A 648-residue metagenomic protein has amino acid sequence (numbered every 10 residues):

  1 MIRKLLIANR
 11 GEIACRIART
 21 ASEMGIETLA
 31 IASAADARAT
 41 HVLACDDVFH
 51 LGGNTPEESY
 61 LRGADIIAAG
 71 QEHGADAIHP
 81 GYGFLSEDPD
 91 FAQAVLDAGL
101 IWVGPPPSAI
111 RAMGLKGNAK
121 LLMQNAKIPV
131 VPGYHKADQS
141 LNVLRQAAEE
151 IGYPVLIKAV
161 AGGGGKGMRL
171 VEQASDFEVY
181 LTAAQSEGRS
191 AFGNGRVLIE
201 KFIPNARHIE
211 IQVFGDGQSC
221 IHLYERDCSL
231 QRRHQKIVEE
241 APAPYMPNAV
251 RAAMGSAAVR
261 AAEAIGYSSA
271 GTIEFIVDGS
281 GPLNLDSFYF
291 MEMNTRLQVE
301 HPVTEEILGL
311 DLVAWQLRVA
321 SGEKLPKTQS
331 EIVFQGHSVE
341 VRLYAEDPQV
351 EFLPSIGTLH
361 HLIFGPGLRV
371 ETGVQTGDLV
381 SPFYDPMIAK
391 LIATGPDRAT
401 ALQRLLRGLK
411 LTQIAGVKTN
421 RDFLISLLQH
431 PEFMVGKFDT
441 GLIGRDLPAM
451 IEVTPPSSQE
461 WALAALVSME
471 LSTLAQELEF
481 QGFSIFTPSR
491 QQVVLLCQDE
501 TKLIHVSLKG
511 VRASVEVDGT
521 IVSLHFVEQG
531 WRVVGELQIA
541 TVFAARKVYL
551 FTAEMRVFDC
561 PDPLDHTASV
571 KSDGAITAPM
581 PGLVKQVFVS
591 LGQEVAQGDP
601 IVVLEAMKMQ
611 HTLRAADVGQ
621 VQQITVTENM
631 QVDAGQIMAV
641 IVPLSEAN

Functional and structural regions predicted by a protein language model:
M1-I273, V277-Q298: N-terminal beta-alpha lobe that positions the nucleotide/phosphoryl donor in ATP/NTP-coupled carboxylate activation
K166-G167, P242, D385-L391, S572-G574: Short amphipathic alpha-helical segments
Q173, G215-S219, V277-P282, K509-R512 (+3 more regions): Short acidic-glycine loop/turn motifs at beta-strand connectors
A258, P302-I521, P600, M630-N648: Catalytic cores of soluble metabolic enzymes centered on carboxylation/carboxyl-transfer
L537: Extended, charge-enriched "interface" segments that sit outside catalytic cores
V542-P579: Catalytic P-loop NTP-binding/switch module of NTPases
T567-N648: Structured functional modules or segments
